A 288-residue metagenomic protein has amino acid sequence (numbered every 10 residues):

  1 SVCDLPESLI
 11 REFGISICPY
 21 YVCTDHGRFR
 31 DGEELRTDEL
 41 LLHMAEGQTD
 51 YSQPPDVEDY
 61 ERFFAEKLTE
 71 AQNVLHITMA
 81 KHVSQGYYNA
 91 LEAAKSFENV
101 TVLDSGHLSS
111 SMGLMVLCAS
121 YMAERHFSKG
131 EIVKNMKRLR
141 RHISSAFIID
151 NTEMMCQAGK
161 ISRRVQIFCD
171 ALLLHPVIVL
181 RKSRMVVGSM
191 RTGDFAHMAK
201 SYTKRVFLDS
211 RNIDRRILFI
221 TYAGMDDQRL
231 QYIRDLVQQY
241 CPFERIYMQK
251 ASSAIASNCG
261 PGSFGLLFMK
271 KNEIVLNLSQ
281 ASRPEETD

Functional and structural regions predicted by a protein language model:
S1-P54: N-terminal glycine-rich anion-binding loop in soluble enzyme alpha/beta folds
V2-T24, N73, V83-T101, H107-D288: Mixed-charge interfacial surface used for oligomerization/domain docking and macromolecular partner engagement
Q53-R62: Glycine-rich, highly charged phosphate/nucleotide-binding loops
R62-T69: Short, well-structured alpha-helical segments in soluble
A80: Flexible, active-site-proximal loop/turn residues at the rims of small-molecule/cofactor binding pockets and catalytic
